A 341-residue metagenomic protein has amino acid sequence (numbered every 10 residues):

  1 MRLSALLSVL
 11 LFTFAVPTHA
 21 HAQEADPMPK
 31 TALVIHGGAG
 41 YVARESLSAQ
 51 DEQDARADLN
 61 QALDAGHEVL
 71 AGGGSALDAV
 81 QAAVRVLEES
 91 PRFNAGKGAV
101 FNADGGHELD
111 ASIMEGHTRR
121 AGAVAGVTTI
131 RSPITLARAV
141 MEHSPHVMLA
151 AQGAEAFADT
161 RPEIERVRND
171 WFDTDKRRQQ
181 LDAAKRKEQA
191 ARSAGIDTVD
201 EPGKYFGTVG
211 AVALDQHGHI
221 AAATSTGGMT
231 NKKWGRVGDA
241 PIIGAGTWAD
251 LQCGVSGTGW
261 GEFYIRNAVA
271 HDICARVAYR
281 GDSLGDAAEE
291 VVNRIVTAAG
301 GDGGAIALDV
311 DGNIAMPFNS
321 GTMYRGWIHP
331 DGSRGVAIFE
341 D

Functional and structural regions predicted by a protein language model:
S4-P17: Bacterial N-terminal signal peptides
T18-A22: Sec/Tat signal peptide C-region and signal peptidase I cleavage site
Q23-D341: Alpha/propeptide regions of enzymes that mature by internal proteolysis
